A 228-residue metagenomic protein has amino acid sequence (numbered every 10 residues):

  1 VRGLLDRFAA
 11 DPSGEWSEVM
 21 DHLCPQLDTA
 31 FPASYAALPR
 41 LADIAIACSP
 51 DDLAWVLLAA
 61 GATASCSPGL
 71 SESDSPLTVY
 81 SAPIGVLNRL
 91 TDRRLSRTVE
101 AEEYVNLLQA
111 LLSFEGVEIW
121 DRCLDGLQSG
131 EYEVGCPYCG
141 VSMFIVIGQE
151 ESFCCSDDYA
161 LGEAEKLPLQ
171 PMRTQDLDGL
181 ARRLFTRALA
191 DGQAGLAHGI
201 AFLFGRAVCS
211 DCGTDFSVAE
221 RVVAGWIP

Functional and structural regions predicted by a protein language model:
V1, Y35-R40, S71-V99: Alpha-helical scaffold repeats of the Armadillo/HEAT/TPR superfamily
V1-G69, S75: Alpha-helical solenoid scaffolds in large eukaryotic transport, assembly, and signaling factors
E18-H22, A59-A62, N106-F114, C212: Core register positions within helices of long alpha-helical scaffolds
L95-G126: Eukaryote-biased recognition of C-terminal alpha-helical segments
D121-Y132, L196-G205: Short, flexible, mixed-charge glycine/proline-rich loop motifs that serve as phosphate/nucleic-acid-contacting
V134-C139, C209-C212: Short cysteine-rich clusters marking metal-coordination/redox-active sites
G140-F144, F216: Cys/His-rich microdomains that often coordinate metals
D158-P228: Extended, charged low-complexity segments that frequently continue into or abut oligomerization scaffolds
